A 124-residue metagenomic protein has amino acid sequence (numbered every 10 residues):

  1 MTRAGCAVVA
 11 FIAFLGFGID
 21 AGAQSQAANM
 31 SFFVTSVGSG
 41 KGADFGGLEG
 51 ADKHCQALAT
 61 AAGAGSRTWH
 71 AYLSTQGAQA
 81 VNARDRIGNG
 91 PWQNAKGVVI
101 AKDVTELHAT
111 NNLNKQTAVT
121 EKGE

Functional and structural regions predicted by a protein language model:
M1-T2: N-terminal secretory signal peptides that target proteins for export/translocation
G5-G16: Bacterial N-terminal signal peptides
A21-E124: Secreted/extracellular ectodomain signature
